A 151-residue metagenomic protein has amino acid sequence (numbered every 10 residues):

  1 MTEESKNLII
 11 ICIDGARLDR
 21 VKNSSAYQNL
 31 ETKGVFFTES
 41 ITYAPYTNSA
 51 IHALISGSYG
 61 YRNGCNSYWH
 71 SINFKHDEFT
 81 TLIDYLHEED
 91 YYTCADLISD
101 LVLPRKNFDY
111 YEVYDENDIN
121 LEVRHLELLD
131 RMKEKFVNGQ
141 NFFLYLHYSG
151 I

Functional and structural regions predicted by a protein language model:
M1-I151: Catalytic domains that recognize anionic headgroups
